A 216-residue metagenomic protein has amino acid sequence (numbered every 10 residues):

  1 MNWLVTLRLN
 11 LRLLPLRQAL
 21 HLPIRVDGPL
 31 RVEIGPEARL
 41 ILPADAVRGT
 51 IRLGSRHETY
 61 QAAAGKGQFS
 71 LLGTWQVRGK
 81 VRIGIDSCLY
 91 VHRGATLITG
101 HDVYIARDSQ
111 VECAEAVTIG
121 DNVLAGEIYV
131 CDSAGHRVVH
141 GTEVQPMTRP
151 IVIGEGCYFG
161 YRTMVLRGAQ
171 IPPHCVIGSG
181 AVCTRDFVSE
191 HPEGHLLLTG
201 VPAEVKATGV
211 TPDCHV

Functional and structural regions predicted by a protein language model:
M1-C131, P150, G154-G156, R162-T163 (+3 more regions): Domain-scale signature associated with acetyltransferase and cell-envelope carbohydrate enzymes
V139-V144: Flexible, solvent-exposed loop segments that connect beta-strands
M147: Conserved catalytic loop/helix region of short-chain dehydrogenase/reductase
A169: Short beta-to-alpha loop/turn elements within the nucleotide-binding domains of ABC transporters
I177: Binuclear metal-ion centers of metallo-dependent hydrolases, dominated by the metallo-beta-lactamase
